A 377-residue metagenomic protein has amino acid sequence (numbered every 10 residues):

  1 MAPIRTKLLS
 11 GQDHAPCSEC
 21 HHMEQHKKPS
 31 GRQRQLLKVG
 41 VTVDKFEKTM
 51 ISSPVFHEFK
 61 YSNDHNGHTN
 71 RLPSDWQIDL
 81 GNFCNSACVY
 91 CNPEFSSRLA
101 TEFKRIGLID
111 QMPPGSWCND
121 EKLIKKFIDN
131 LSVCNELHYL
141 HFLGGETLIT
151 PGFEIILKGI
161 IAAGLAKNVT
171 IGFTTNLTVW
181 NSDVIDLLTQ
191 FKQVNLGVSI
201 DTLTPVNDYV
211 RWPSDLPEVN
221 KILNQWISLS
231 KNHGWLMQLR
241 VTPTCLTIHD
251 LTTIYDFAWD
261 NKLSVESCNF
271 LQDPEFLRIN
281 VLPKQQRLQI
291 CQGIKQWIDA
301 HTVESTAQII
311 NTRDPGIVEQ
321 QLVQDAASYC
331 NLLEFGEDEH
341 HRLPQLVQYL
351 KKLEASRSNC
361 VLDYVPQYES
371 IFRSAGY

Functional and structural regions predicted by a protein language model:
M1-G115, V133, R313-Y377: N-terminal pre-core extensions flanking Radical SAM catalytic domains
S10, K126-V133, K158-G164, L187-T189: Leucine-rich repeat
H14, V133-C134, Q190, D260: Alpha-helix termination/capping residues and helix-transition junctions
N66-H68, D186, S228: Outer-membrane beta-barrel proteins
R71-F83, E94-K122, N135-P151, A163-N181 (+3 more regions): Core AdoMet radical
K125-F127, F153-I161, V219-S228: Short, well-ordered amphipathic alpha-helices
G152-K158, N181-L188, D250-T252: Distinct, well-ordered alpha-helical segments
Q193-G197, L216-Y368: Conserved C-terminal portion of the radical SAM core fold that forms the substrate/S-adenosylmethionine-binding
